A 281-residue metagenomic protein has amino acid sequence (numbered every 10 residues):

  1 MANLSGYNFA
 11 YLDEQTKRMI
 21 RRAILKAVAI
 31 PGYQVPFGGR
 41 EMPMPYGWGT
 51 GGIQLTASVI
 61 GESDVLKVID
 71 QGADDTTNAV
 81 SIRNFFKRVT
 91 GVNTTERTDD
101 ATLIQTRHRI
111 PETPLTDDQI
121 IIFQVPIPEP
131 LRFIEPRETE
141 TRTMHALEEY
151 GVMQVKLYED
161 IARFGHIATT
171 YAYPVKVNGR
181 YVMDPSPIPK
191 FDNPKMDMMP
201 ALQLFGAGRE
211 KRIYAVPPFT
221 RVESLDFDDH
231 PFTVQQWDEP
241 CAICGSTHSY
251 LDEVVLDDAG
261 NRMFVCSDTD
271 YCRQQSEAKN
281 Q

Functional and structural regions predicted by a protein language model:
M1-V182: General detector of N-terminal leader/presequence modules that precede the first folded domain
P185-V216: A boundary/linker detector
P217-P231, S249-L251: Short Cys/His-rich Zn2+-coordinating modules
C241-G245, C266: Short cysteine-rich clusters marking metal-coordination/redox-active sites
Y250-V255, Q274-E277: Short Cys/His-rich "knuckle" micro-motifs
E253-M263: Short linker/helix segments within small regulatory modules
S267-Q281: Short metal-binding segments enriched for Cys and/or His
